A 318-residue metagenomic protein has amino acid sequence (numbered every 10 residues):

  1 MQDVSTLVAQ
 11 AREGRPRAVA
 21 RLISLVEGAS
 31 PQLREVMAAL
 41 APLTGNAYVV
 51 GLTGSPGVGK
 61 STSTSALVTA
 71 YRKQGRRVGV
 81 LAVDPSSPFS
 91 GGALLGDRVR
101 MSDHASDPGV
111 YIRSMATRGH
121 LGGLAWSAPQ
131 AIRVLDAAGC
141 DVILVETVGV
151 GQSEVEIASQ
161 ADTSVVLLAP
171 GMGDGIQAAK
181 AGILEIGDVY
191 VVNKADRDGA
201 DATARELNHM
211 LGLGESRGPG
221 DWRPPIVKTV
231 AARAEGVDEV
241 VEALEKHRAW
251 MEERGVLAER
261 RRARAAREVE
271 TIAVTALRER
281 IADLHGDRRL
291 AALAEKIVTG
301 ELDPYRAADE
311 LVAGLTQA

Functional and structural regions predicted by a protein language model:
Q2-V50, S55-V58, S63-S153, I157-G175: Nucleotide-state-sensitive switch-loop elements of NTP-binding domains
S5-V8, M115, Y190-V192, P225-V230 (+1 more regions): Short hinge/gating elements
E13, S24-P31, P42, K73 (+6 more regions): Generic secondary-structure signature for well-ordered alpha-helical cores
L94, A131, E156, Q160 (+5 more regions): Alpha-helical scaffold elements adjacent to nucleotide-binding pockets in ATP/GTP-utilizing enzyme cores
P170-D198: Flexible active-site lid/hinge loop adjacent to a nucleotide/diphosphate and Mg2+-phosphate binding pocket
V189, A195-W250: Canonical P-loop GTPase G-domain recognition
K228-A231, E239-T316: Long, well-ordered amphipathic alpha-helical subdomains in the mid-to-C-terminal portions of large enzyme subunits
